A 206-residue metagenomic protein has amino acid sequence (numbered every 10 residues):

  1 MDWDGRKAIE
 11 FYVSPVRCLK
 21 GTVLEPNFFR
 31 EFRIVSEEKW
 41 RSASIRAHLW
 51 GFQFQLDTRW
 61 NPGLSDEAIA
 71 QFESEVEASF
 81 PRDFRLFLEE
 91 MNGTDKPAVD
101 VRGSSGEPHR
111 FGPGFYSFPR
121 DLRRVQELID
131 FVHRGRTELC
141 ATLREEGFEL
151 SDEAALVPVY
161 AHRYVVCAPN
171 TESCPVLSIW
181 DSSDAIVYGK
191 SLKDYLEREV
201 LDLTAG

Functional and structural regions predicted by a protein language model:
M1-S151, A155-V157, A161: A surface-exposed partner-binding patch
M91, Y160-P169, W180-S182: Short, flexible beta-strand-to-coil junctions
F148-L150, V165-T171, D184-Y188: Substrate-binding/catalytic groove segments of enzymes that remodel or degrade extracellular structural polymers
E172-G206: Glycine-rich, aromatic-bearing surface loops/beta-hairpins
